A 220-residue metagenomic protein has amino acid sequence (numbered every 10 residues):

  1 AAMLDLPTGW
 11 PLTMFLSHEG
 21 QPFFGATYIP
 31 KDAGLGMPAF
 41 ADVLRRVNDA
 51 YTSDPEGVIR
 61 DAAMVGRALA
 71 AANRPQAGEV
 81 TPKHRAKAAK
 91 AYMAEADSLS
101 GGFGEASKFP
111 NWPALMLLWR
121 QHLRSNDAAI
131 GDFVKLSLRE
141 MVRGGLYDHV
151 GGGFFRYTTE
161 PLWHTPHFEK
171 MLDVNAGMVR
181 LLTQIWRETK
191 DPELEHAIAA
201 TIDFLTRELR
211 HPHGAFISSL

Functional and structural regions predicted by a protein language model:
A1-L220: Replace the tail clause
